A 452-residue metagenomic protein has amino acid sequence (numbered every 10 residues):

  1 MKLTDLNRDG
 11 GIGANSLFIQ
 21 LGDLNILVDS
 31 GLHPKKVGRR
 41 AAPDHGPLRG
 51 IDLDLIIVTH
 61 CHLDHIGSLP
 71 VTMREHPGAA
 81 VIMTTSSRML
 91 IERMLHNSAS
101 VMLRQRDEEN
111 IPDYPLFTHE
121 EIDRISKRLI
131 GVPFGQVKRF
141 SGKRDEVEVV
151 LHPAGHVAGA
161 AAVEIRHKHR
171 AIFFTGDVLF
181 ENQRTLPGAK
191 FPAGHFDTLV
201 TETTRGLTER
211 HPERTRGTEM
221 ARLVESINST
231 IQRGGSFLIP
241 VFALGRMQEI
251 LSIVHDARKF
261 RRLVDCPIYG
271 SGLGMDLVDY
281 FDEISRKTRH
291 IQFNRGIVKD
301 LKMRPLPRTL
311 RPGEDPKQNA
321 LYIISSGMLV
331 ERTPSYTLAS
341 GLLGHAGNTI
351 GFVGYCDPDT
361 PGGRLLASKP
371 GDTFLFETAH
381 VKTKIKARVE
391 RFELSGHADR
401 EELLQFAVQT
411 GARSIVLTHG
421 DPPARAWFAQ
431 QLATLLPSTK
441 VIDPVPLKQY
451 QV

Functional and structural regions predicted by a protein language model:
M1-I57, I66, V71-E249, H255-R262 (+1 more regions): His/Asp/Glu-rich metal-coordinating catalytic cores of metallo-dependent phosphodiesterases/hydrolases acting on
Q20-G22, R166-K168, A189-P192, I253-F260 (+4 more regions): Short, solvent-exposed amphipathic alpha-helical segments in soluble enzyme and RNA/protein-processing domains
D54, D197, A320, N348 (+1 more regions): Conserved acidic residues
R216-M220, I297-L310, M328-E331, K369-F374 (+1 more regions): A general structural motif
L223-P361, T418: Hard-cation-handling environments
G272-R286, I350-L366, P370-E393, A433 (+1 more regions): Short, flexible loop segments at boundaries between secondary-structure elements
T333-L342, S395-Q409: A short, acidic, amphipathic alpha-helical segment used as a generic capping/interface helix at domain edges
A407, A412-L417: Proline-aspartate-enriched helix->loop->beta-strand connector
